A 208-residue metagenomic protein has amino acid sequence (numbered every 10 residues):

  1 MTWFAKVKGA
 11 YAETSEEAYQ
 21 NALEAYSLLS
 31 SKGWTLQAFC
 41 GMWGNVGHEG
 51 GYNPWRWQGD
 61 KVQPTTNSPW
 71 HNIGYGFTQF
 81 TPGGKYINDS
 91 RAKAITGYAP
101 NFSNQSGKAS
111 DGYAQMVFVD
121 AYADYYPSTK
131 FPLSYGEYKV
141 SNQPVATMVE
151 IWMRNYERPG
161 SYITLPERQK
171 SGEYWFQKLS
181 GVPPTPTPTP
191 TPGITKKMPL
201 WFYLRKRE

Functional and structural regions predicted by a protein language model:
M1-W43, Y162-E208: Extracellular cell-wall/glycan-interacting regions and their flexible linkers
W3-E24, G50-P144: Peptidoglycan-targeting cell-wall enzymes and recognition modules
Y26-S30, D120, M153: Amphipathic alpha-helical segments within well-ordered protein domains
W34-C40, A114, Y126, A146-T147: Loop/turn elements at helix/coil->beta-strand transitions in domains of secreted/extracellular proteins
Q37-N53, V119, M153: Short, functionally critical alpha-helical segments immediately adjacent to catalytic or ligand/cofactor-binding
F39-W43, G74-F77, M116, V149: Extracellular structured ligand-interaction cores
Y122-T129, N155-P159, W175-K178: Mid-sequence acidic-hydrophobic segments that form the walls of catalytic/ligand-binding cavities or oligomerization
Y135-V145, I151, N155, I163-R168: Extracytoplasmic mature domains of secreted/periplasmic and thylakoid-lumen proteins
